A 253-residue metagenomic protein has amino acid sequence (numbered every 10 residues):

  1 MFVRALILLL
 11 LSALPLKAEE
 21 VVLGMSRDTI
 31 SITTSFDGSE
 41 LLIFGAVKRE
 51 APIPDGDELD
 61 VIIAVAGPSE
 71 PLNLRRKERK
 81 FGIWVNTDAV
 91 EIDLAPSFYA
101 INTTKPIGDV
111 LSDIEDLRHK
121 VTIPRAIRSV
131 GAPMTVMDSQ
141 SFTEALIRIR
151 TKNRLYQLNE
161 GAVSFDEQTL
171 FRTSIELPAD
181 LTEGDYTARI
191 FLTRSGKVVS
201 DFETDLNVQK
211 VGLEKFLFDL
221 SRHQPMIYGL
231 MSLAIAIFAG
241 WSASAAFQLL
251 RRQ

Functional and structural regions predicted by a protein language model:
M1-L8: Sec-dependent signal peptide recognition, specifically the positively charged N-region followed immediately by
L14-A18: Sec/Tat signal peptide C-region and signal peptidase I cleavage site
E19-S35: N-terminal edge beta-strand
V47-A51: Short solvent-exposed capping/turn motifs at the termini of beta-strands
R79-P178, T182: Membrane-proximal low-complexity regions enriched in glycine and acidic/polar residues
E176, V199-L230: Short, aromatic-rich amphipathic segments at membrane interfaces that lie adjacent to a transmembrane helix or signal
D180-K210: Extended, hydrophilic extramembrane loops/domains of integral membrane proteins
M226, A236-Q253: Juxtamembrane interface at the cytosolic side of transmembrane helices
